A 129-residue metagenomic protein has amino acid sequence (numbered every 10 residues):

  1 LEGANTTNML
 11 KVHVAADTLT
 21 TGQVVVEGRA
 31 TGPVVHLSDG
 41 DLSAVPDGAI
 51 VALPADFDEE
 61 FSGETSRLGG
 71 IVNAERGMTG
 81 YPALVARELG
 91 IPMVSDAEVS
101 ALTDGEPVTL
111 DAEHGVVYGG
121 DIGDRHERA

Functional and structural regions predicted by a protein language model:
L1-A129: Non-catalytic, soluble scaffold/interaction modules
